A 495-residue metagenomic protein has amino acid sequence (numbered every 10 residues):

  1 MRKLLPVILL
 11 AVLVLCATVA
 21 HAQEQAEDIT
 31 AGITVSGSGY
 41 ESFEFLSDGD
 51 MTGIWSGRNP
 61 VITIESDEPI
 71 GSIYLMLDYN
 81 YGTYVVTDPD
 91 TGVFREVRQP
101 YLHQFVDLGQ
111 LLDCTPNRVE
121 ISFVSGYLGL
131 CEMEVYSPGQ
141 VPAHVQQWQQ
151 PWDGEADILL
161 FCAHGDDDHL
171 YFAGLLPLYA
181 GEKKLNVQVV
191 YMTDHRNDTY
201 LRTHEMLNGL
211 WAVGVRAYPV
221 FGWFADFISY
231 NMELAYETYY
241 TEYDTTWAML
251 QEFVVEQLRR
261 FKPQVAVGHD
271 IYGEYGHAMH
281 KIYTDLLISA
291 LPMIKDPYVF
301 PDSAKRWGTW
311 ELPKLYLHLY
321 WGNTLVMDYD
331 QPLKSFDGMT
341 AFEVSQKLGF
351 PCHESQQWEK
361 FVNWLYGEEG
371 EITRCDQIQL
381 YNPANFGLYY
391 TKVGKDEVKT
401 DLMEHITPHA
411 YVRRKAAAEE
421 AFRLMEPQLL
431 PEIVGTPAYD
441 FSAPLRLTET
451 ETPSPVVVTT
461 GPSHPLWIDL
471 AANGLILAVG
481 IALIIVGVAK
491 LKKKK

Functional and structural regions predicted by a protein language model:
M1-P6, L491-K495: Positively charged n-region of N-terminal signal peptides that target proteins for export
I8-C16: Bacterial N-terminal signal peptides
A22-I70, M76-R98, V141-H144, W148-P151: Disordered, acidic Ser/Thr/Pro-rich linker "stalks" and the adjacent N-terminal cap of the next globular domain
E24-D48, G53, Q104, W148-Q150 (+1 more regions): The feature marks non-catalytic terminal segments
P60, Y79-G82, D90-F300: Active-site beta-strand->loop->alpha-helix modules in alpha/beta enzyme cores, enriched in Gly/His/Asp(Glu)
D67-G71, M76-Y81, V86-L102, P431 (+4 more regions): N-terminal secretory targeting signals
V119-I121, P465, D469, I485 (+1 more regions): Non-catalytic terminal regions of proteins
A478-K495: C-terminal membrane-anchoring or membrane-association module
